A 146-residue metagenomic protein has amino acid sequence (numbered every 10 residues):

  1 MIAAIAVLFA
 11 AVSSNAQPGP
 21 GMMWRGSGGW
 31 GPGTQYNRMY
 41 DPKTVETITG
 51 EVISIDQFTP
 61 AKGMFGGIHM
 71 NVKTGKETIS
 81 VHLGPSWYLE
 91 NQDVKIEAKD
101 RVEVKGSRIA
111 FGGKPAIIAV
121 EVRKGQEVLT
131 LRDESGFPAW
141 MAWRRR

Functional and structural regions predicted by a protein language model:
M1-A6: Sec-dependent N-terminal signal peptides
L8-F9, I55: Charged, amphipathic alpha-helical interaction segments
A11-S13: N-terminal signal peptide c-region/cleavage motif recognized by signal peptidases
N15-V94, K99, I109-R146: Extracellular/periplasmic low-complexity linear segments
